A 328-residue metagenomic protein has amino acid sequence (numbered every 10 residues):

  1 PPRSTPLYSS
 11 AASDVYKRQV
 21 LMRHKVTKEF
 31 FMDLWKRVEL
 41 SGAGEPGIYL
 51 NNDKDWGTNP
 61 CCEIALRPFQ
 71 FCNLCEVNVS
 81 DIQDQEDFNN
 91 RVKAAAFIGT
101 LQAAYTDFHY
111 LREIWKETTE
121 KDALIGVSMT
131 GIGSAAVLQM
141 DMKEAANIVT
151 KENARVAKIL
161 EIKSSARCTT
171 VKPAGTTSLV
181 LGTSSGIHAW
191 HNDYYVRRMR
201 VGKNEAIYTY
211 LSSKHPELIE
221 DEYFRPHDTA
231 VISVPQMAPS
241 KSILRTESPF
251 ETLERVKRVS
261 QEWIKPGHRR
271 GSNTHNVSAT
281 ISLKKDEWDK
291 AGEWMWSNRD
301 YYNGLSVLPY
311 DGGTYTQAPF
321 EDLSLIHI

Functional and structural regions predicted by a protein language model:
P1-A12, Y16, I326-H327: Single conserved hydrophobic/aromatic residue that forms the stacking wall/gate of nucleotide- or nucleobase-binding
S10-T27, F31: Polar, glycine-rich mid-to-C-terminal structural blocks that act as macromolecule-binding/assembly scaffolds
D33-K36, W56-A65, T118, N153-V156 (+1 more regions): Glycine-rich, charged/polar anion/phosphate-binding loops that engage phosphate groups from diverse ligands
V38-S41, G47-I82, V92, A96-L111 (+3 more regions): Catalytic alpha/beta core of large soluble enzyme barrels
Q102-A104, T118-A135, V171-T177: Core structural elements
Y110-D122, K163-S164: Active-site-adjacent structural elements in folded domains
A136-N147: Alpha/propeptide regions of enzymes that mature by internal proteolysis
V149-P173, G182: Flexible, glycine/threonine-enriched loop-and-boundary segments that flank and lead into catalytic domains of large
